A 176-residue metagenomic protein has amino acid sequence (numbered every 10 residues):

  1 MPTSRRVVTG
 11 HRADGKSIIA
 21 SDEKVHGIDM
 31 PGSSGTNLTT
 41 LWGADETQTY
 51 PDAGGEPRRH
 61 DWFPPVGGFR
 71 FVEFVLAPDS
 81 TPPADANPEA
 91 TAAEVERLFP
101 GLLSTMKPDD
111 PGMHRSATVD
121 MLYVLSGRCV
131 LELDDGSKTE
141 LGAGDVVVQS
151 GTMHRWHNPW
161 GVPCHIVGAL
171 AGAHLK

Functional and structural regions predicted by a protein language model:
M1-P2, G10, D110: Active-site microenvironments in enzyme catalytic cores
T3-R5, S116-A117: Short, small/polar residue-rich loop motifs at catalytic or cofactor-binding pockets
V7-R12, K16-S21, H26-M30, P159-K176: Double-stranded beta-helix
V8-T9, L41-G43, V72-F74, L122 (+1 more regions): Residues in well-ordered beta-strands of folded domains
K24-V25, V72-S116, S150-M153, H174: Conserved short histidine dyad/triad with adjacent acidic residue
I28-P78: Short, well-structured hydrophobic secondary-structure segments
P57, F69, A77-T81, V130 (+3 more regions): Ligand-binding loop in jelly-roll beta-barrel domains
P108-G142: A short beta-strand-loop-beta hairpin characteristic of the jelly-roll/cupin
